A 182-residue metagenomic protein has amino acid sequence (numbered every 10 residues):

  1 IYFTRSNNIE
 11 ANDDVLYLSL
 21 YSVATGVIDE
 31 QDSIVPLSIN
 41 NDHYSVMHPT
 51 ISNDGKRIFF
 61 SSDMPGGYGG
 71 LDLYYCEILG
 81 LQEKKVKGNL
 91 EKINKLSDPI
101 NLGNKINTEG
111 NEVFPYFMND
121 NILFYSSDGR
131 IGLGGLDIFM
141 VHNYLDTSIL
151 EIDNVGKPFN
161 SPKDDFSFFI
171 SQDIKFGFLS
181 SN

Functional and structural regions predicted by a protein language model:
I1-N182: Short, conserved micro-motifs composed of acidic
